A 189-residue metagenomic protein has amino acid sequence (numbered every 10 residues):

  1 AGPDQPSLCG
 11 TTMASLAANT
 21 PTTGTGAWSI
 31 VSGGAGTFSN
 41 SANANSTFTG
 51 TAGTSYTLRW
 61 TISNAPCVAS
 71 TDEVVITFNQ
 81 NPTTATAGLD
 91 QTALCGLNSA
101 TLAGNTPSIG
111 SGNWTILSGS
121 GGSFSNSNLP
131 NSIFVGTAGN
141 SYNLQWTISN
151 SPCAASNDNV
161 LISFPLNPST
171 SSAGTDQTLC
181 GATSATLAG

Functional and structural regions predicted by a protein language model:
A1-P3, N81-L89, N167-G174: Proline-enriched interdomain boundary motifs that mark the N-terminal boundary and often initiate the first structured
Q5-T12, Q91-N98, Q177-T183: Short, solvent-exposed loop/linker segments at the N-terminal edge of repeated beta-sheet extracellular domains
T12-P21, N45, N98-P107, N131 (+1 more regions): A short beta-strand segment in extracellular, disulfide-stabilized domains
P21-I30, Y56, P107-I116, Y142: Solvent-exposed loop segments of extracellular immunoglobulin-like
S29-N43, T49, T115-L129, V135: Low-complexity "stalk/linker" and mucin-like segments enriched in Ser/Thr/Pro/Ala/Gly
S63-C67, S149-C153: Short, solvent-exposed loop/turn segments at the edges of extracellular beta-sandwich modules
S70-F78, S156-F164: C-terminal edge beta-strand
